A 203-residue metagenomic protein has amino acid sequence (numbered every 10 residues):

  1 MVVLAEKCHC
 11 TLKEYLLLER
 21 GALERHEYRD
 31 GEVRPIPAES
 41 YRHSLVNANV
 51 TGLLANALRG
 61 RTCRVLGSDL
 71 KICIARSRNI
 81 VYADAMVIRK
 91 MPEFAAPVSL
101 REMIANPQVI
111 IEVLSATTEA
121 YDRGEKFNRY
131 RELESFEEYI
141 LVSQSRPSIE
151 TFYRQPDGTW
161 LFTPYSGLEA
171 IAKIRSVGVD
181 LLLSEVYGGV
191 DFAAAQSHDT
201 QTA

Functional and structural regions predicted by a protein language model:
M1-A203: Gly/Pro/Ser/Thr-rich low-complexity, intrinsically disordered segments predominantly at protein N-termini
